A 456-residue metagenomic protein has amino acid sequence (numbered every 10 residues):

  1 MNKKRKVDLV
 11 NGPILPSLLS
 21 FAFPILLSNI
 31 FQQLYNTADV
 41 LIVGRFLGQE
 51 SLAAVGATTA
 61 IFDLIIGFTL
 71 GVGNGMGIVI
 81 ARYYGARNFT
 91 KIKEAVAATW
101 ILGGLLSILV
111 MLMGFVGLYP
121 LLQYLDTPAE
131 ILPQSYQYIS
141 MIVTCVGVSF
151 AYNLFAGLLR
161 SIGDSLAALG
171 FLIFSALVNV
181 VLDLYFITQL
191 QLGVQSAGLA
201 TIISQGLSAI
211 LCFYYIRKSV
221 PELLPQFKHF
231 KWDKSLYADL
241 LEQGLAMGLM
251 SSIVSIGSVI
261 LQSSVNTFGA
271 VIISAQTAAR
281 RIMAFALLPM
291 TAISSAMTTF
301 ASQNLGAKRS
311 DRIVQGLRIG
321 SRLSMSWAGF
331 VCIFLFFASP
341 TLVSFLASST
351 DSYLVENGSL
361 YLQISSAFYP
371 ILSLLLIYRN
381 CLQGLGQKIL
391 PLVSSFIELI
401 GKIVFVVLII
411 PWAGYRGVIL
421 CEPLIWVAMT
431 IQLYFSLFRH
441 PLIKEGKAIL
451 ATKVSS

Functional and structural regions predicted by a protein language model:
M1-A22, I80-C145, Q191-L245, A301-F368 (+1 more regions): Short alpha-helical transmembrane segments in multi-pass integral membrane proteins
N11, L15-L34, A38, I61-F68 (+7 more regions): Residue-level signal for short hydrophobic patches within transmembrane helices of multi-pass membrane transporters
S20-D39, M141, Y152, S175 (+4 more regions): Transmembrane helical elements of multi-pass membrane transporters/channels
I25, N29, L41, I78 (+15 more regions): Transmembrane alpha-helix boundary and packing residues in multipass membrane permease domains and related
I30, L34-A53, L122-A129, Y185-L192 (+4 more regions): Helix-terminus/linker motif at the lipid-water interface of multi-pass membrane proteins
V43-D63, A129-Q134, V194-Q195, L236-Q243 (+5 more regions): Interfacial/gating helices of multi-pass transporter permease domains
L52-L112, S149-A168, Q262, Q276-S339 (+2 more regions): Small-residue-rich hydrophobic transmembrane alpha-helices
G73, M141-R160, A168-A176, A197-C212 (+4 more regions): Short runs within selected transmembrane alpha-helices of multi-pass transporters and secretion channels
